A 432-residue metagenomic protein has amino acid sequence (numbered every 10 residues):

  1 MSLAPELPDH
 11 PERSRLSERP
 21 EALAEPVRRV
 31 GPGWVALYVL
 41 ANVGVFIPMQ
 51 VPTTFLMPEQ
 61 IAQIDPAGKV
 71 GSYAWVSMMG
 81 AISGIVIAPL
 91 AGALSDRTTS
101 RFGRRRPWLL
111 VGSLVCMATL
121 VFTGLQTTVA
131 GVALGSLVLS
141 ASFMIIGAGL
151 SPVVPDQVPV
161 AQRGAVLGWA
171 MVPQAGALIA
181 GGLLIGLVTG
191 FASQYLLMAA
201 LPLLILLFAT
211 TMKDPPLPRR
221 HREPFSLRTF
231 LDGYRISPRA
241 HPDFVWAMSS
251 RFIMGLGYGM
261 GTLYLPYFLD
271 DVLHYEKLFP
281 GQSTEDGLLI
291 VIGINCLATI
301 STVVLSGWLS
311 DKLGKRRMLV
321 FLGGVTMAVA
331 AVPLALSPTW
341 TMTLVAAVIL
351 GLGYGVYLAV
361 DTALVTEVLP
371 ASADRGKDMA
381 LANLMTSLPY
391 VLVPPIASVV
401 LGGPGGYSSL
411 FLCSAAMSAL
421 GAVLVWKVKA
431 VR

Functional and structural regions predicted by a protein language model:
L3-G31, P215-S249: Juxtamembrane intracellular "pre-TM" segments in multi-pass secondary transporters
P20-A81, D243-S250, M254-F279: Helix-loop boundary and gating motifs at the non-cytosolic
G68-G71, V160-W169, E285, S372-A382: Loop-to-transmembrane helix entry/capping segments in MFS-fold secondary transporters and related SLC/MFSD carriers
S83-I85, G164-G186, N383-P394: Glycine-rich segments within core transmembrane alpha-helices of 12-TM secondary carriers
I87-F102, S301-K315: Helix-to-loop junctions at the C-terminal end of transmembrane segments in multipass secondary transporters
R104-R106, L187-L201, S398-S418: A membrane-interface helix-boundary motif in multi-pass transporters
R105-V121, M318-V332: Structural signature of the two symmetry-related core transmembrane helices
A373-G403: A late C-terminal transmembrane helix in Major Facilitator Superfamily
